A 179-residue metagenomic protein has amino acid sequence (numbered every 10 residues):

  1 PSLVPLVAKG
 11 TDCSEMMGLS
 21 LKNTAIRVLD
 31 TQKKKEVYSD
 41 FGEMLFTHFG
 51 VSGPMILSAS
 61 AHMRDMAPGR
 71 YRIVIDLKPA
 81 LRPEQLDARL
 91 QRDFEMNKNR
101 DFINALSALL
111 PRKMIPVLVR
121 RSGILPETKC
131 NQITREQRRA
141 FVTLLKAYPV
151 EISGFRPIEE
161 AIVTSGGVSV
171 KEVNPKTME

Functional and structural regions predicted by a protein language model:
S2-V4, A8-Q132: An anion/pyrophosphate-binding glycine-rich loop and adjacent beta-alpha core in soluble alpha-beta enzymes
P116-E179: A glycine-rich dinucleotide-binding beta-alpha-beta segment and adjacent secondary-structure elements that constitute
